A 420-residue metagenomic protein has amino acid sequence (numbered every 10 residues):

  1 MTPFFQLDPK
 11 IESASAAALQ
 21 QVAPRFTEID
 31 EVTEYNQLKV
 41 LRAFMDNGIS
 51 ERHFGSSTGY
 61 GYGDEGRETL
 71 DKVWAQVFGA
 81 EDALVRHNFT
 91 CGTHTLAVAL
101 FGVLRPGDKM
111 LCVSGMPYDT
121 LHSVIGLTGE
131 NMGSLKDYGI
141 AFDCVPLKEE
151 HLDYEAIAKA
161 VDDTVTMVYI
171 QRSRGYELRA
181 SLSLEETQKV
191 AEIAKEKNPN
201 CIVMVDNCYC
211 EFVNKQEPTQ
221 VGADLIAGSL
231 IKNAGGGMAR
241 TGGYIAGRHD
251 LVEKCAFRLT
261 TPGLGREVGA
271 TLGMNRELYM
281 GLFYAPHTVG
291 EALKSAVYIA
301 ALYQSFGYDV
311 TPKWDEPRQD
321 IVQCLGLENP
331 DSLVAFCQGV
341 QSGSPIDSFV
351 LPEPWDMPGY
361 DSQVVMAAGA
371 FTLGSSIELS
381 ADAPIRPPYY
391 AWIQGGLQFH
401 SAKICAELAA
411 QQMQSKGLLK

Functional and structural regions predicted by a protein language model:
F4-A23, D30, K39-D46, S50-H53 (+6 more regions): Conserved PLP-enzyme active-site core in the AAT-like
H53, S57-T58, L84-H87, I321-G326: Short glycine-rich or small-residue beta-strand-to-loop segments that form or flank ligand, phosphate, metal/Fe-S
W74-A75, I299: Structural element of the ATP-grasp superfamily
D82-L84, D108-L111, D143, T166-M167 (+7 more regions): Structural motif
Q304-L419: Conserved C-terminal alpha-helix-loop-beta "cap" of PLP-dependent enzymes that closes/shapes the active-site mouth
